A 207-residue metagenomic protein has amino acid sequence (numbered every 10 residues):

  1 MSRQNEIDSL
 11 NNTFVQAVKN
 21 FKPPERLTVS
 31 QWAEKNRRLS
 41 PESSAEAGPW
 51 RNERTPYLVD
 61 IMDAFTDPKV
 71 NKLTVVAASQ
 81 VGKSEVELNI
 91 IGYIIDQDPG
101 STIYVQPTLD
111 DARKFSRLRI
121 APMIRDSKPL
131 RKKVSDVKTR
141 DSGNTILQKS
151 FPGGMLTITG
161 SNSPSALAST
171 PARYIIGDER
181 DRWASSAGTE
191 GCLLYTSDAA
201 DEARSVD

Functional and structural regions predicted by a protein language model:
M1-S197, R204-S205: Phosphate/NTP-binding elements of NTP-utilizing enzymes
